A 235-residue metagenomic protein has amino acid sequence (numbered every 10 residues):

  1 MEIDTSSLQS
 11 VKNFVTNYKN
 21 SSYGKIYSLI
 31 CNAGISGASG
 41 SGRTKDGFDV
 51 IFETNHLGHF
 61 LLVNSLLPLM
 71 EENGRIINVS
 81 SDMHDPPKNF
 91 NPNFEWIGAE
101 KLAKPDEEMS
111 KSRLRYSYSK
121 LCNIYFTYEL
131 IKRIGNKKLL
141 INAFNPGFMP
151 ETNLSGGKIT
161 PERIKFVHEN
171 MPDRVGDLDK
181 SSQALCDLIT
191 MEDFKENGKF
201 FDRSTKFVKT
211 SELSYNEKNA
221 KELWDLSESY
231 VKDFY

Functional and structural regions predicted by a protein language model:
M1-N153, D233-Y235: Rossmann-fold NAD(P)H-dependent dehydrogenase/reductase core
G42-R43, P105-D106, E162-I164, R203-F207: Surface-exposed beta-strand-to-loop junctions that form interaction patches on eukaryotic regulatory domains
F52-N55, R115-K120, D173-L178, N216 (+1 more regions): Aromatic-acidic/polar surface patches that form glycan- and anion
E107-M109, F148-P150, S155-D177: Alpha-helical membrane-targeting segments
A143-M149, F200-E212: C-terminal/domain-terminus segments
V167-V208, E217-N219: C-terminal helical subdomain
L185, I189, L223, S227 (+1 more regions): Hydrophobic "lid"/C-terminal helical patch of Rossmann-like NAD(P)-dependent dehydrogenase/epimerase domains
